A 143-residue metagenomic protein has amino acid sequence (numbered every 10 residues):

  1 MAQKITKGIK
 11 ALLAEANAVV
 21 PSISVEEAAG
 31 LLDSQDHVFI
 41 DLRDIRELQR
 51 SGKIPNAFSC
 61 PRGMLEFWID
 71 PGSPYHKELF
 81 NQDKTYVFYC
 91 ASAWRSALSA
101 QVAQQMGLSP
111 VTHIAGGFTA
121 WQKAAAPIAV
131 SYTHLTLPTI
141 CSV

Functional and structural regions predicted by a protein language model:
M1-P55, L135: Flexible, polar/low-complexity N-terminal or interdomain linker segments that lie immediately upstream of folded
D44, M64, T139: Short, glycine/acidic-enriched loop or turn micro-motifs at the edges of active sites
P55-M64: A short alpha/beta connector and helix-capping loop motif
F58, Y75-H76, I128-S131: Short, hinge-like loop/turn segments at secondary-structure boundaries
M64-P71: Glycine-rich oxoanion-binding loops at beta->alpha junctions
S73-Q122: Catalytic cysteine-centered active loop of the rhodanese-like fold, especially the PTP/DSP P-loop
T133-T139: Conserved small/polar residues in nucleotide/adenosyl-binding loops
